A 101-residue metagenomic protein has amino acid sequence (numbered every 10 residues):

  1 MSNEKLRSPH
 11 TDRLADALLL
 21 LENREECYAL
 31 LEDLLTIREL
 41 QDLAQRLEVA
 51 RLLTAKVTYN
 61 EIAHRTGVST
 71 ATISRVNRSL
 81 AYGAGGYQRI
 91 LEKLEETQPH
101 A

Functional and structural regions predicted by a protein language model:
M1-L21: General nucleic-acid-binding
L21-E25, I37, K56: Residues at alpha-helix boundaries and the short loops/turns that link adjacent helices
E26-Q45, Q98-P99: Short, Lys/Arg-enriched anionic-surface-contact patches
L43-V57: Short, amphipathic alpha-helical "recognition" segments used to contact nucleic acids or chromatin
T54-E61, K93-A101: Long, compositionally biased
E61-T66, I73: Short alpha-helical "recognition helix" segments of helix-turn-helix
S69-E96: C-terminal structural segments of small proteins and small subunits
